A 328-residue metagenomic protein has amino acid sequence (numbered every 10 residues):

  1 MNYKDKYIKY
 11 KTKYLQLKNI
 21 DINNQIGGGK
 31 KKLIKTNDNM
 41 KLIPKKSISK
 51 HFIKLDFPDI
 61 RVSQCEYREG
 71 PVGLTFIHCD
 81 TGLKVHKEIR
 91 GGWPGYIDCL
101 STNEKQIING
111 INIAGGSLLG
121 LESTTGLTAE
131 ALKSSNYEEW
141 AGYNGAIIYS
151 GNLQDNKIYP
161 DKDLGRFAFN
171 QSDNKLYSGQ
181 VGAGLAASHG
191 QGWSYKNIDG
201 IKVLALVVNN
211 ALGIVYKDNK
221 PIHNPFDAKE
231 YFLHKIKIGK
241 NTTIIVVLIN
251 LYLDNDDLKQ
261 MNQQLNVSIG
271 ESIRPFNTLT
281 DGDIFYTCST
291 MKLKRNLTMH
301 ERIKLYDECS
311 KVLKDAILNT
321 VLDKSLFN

Functional and structural regions predicted by a protein language model:
M1-M40, L265: Compositionally biased low-complexity segments enriched in polar/charged residues
L33-E122, K133-N328: A structural signal for small-residue-enriched, beta-sheet-centric alpha/beta enzyme cores and oligomeric scaffold folds
S123-A129: "Short basic amphipathic alpha-helical interaction patches in structured regions
